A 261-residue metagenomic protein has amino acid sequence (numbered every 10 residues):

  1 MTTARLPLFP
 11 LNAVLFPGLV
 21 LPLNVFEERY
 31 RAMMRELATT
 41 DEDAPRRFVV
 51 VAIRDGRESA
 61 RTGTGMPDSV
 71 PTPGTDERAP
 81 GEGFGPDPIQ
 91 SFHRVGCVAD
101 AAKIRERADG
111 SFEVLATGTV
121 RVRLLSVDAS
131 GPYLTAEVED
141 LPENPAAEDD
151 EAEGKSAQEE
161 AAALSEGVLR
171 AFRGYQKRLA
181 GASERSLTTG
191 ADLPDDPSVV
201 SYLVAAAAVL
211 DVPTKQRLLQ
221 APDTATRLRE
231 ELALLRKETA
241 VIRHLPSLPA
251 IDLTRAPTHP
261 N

Functional and structural regions predicted by a protein language model:
M1-N261: N-terminal low-complexity, acidic/polar interaction/targeting segments
